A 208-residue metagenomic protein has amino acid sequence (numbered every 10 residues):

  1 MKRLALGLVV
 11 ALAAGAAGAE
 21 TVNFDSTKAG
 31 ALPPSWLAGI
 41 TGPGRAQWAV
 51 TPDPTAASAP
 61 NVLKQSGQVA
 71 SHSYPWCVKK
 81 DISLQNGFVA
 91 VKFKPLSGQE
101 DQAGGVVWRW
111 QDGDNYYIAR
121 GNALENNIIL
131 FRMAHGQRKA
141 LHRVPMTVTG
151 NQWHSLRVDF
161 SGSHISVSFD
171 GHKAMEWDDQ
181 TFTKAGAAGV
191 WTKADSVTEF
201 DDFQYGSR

Functional and structural regions predicted by a protein language model:
G18-G42, D201: Extracellular carbohydrate-recognition regions
E20-N23, F182-R208: Ligand-recognition surfaces built from glycine- and aromatic
F24, V89-V91, Q152-V167: Short tryptophan-centered beta-strand motifs in secreted/extracellular beta-sheet-rich domains of glycan-recognition
A29, Q65-A134, K193: Secretory/extracellular carbohydrate-interaction modules and structurally similar beta-sandwich "look-alikes"
A31-L63, S73: Extracellular glycan-recognition surfaces and repeat-rich motifs
A134-R157: Short, aromatic/His-centered strand-loop micro-motif at the edge of beta-sheets
S163, S168-G189: Short, solvent-exposed beta-strand-to-loop segments that form ligand-recognition rims of beta-rich domains
